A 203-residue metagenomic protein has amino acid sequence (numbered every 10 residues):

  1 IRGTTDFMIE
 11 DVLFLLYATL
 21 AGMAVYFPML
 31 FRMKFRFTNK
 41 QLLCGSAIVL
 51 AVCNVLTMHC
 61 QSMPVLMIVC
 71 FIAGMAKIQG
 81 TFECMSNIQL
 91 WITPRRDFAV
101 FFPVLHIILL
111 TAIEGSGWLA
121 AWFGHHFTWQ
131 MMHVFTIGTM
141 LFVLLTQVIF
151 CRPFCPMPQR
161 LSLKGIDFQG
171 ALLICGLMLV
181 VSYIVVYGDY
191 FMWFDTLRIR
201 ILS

Functional and structural regions predicted by a protein language model:
I1-G3, M33-K34, L66, W118-T128 (+1 more regions): Interfacial helix-cap and linker-helix signal at transmembrane-aqueous boundaries of multi-pass secondary transporters
F14-R32, T81-M85: Central cavity-lining transmembrane alpha-helices of secondary-active solute carriers, predominantly the Major
V25-M63: Conserved MFS/SLC helix-loop-helix module at the cytosolic interface between two early adjacent transmembrane helices
C53, P64-A73: Paired small-residue
M58, G74-F82, L110-E114: Small-residue-rich segments within alpha-helical transmembrane domains of MFS-like 12-TM solute carriers
Q79-T93: Intracellular juxtamembrane helix-capping segments at the cytosolic ends of symmetry-related transmembrane helices
D97-G117: Glycine-rich segments within core transmembrane alpha-helices of 12-TM secondary carriers
F127-S203: Hydrophobic transmembrane-helix bundles of small-molecule transporters
